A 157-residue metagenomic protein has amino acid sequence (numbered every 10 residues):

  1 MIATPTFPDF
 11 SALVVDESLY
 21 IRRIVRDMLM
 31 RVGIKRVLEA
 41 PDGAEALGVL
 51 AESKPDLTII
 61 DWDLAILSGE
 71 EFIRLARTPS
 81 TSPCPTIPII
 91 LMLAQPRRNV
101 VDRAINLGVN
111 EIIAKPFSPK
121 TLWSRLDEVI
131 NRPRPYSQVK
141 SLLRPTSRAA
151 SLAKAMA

Functional and structural regions predicted by a protein language model:
L19-L38: Two-component/phosphorelay signaling modules centered on CheY-like receiver
E39, I66-L67: Residue-level signal for the "D+5" position in two-component response regulator receiver
E39-L57: Acidic, metal-coordinating helix/loop segments flanking the phosphotransfer/catalytic sites of two-component signaling
E70-P83: Short amphipathic alpha-helix used as the core "switch/output" element in two-component signaling
E71, P96-E111, S124, S137: Alpha4 helix (beta4-alpha4-beta5 surface) of REC/receiver domains from two-component response regulators
K115: A Lys-centered signature of the CheY-like receiver
D127, N131-A157: CheY-like receiver
